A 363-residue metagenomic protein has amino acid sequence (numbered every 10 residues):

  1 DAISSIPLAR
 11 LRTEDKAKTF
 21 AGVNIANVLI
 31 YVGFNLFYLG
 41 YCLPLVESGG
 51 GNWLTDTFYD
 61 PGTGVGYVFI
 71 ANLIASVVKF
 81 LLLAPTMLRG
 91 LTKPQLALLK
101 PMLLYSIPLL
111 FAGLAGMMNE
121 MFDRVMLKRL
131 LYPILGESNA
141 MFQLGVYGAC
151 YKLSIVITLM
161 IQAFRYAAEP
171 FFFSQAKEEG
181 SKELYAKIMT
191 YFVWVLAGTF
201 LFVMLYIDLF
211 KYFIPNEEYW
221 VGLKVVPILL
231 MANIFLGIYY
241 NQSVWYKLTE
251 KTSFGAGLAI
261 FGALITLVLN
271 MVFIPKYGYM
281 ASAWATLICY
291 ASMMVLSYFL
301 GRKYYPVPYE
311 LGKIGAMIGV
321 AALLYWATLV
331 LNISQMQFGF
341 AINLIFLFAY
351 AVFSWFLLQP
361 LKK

Functional and structural regions predicted by a protein language model:
D1-N24, M87, L230-F261, K303: Membrane-interface junctions at transmembrane-helix termini in multi-pass inner-membrane proteins
T19, L96-P108, A285-L347: Membrane-interface "helix-start" segments
F20, N24, V68-N72, P101 (+13 more regions): Residue-level signature of transmembrane alpha-helical cores of multipass secondary-active transporters and flippases
A21-L88, F261-T266, Y279-L300, I342-Y350: Hydrophobic alpha-helical transmembrane segments
L45-A71, V78-E120, A167, F171-E183 (+1 more regions): Interhelical loop/hinge segments that connect adjacent transmembrane helices in multipass membrane
W53, T57-V65, G116, G262-I265 (+1 more regions): Transmembrane alpha-helical segments of multi-pass transport proteins
P61-V65, P101-Y105, L109, L127-I155 (+1 more regions): Interfacial/gating helices of multi-pass transporter permease domains
V146-I260: Specific pore-lining/lateral-gate transmembrane helices of multi-pass inner-membrane transport and insertion machines
